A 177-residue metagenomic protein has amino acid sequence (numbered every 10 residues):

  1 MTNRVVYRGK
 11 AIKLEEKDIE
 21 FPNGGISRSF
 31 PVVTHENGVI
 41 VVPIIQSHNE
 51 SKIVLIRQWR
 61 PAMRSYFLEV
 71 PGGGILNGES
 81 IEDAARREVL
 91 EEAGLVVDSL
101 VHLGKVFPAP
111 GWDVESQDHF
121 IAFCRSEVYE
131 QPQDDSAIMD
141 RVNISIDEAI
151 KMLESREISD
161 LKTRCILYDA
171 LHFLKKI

Functional and structural regions predicted by a protein language model:
T2-V42, H48: Acidic, metal-coordinating catalytic segment for phosphate/diphosphate chemistry, firing primarily on the Nudix
G9, A62, P110-W112: Short glycine/serine/proline-enriched coil/turn segments at secondary-structure junctions
K13-K17, K52, Y66, S116-F120 (+1 more regions): Short beta-strand micro-motifs in enzyme catalytic cores
R28, G38-I40, I45-H48, G74-K162: Unchanged
P61-L68: A conserved beta-turn-beta hairpin within the catalytic core of GNAT-like acetyltransferases that forms part
L171-I177: Short helix-capping/linker segments at secondary-structure and domain boundaries
